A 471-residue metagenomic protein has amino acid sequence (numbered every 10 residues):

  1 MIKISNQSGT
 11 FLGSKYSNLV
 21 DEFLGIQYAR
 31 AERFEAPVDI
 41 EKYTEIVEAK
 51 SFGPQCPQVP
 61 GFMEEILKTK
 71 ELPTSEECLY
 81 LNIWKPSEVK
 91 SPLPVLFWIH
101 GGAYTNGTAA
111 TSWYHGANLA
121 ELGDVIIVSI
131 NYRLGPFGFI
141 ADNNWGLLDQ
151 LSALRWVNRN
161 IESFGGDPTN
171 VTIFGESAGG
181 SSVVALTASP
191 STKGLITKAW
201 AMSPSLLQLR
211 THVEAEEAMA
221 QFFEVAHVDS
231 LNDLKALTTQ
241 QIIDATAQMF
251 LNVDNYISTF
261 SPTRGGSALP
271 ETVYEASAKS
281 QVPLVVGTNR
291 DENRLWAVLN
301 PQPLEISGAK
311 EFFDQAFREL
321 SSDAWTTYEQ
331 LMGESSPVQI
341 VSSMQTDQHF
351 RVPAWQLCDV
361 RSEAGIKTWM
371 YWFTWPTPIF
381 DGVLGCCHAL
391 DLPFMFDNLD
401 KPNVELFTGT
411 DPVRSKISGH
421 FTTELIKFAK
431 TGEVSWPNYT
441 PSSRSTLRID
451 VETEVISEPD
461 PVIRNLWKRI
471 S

Functional and structural regions predicted by a protein language model:
M1-N144, P168, L406-F421, K427-W436 (+2 more regions): Non-catalytic accessory segments of hydrolases
G25, E64-L231, E275-W296: Serine-hydrolase-like catalytic core of hydrolytic proteins
I26, P57, R351-S471: Mobile gating loops/cap/lid regions near enzyme active sites that modulate substrate access
E35-P37, K42, K279-E329, P412 (+3 more regions): C-terminal, loop-rich substrate-recognition/catalytic regions characterized by aromatic stacking residues
L67-T69, N143-N144, S205-R210, S335-Q348 (+4 more regions): Active-site rim elements
L96, S129, L151-L154, N158 (+11 more regions): Non-transmembrane alpha-helical segments in soluble domains of secreted/periplasmic/extracellular proteins
K193, M202-F312, V341-E363: Substrate-access "cap/lid" subdomains that shape and gate the entrance to catalytic or ligand-binding pockets
R318-A364, W369-T374: Alpha/beta-hydrolase fold catalytic core
